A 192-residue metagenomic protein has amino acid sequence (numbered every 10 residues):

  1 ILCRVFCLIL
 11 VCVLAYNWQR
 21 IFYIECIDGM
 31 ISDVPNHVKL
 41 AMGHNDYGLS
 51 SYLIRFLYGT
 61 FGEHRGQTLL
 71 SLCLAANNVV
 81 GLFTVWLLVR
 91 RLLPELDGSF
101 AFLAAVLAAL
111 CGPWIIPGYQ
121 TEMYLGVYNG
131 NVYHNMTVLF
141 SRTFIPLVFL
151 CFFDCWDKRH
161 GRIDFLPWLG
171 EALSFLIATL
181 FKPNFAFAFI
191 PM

Functional and structural regions predicted by a protein language model:
I1-Y16, E95-L103: Start-transfer (signal-anchor) and selected internal transmembrane alpha helices of multi-pass inner/ER membrane
A15-V34: Helix-to-loop transition at the C-terminal end of transmembrane segments
N36-A75: Short hydrophobic/aromatic helix or loop-helix immediately within or flanking a transmembrane segment in polytopic
T60, L110-C111, N135, I177-N184: Transmembrane helix irregularities
L72-E95, L147: Transmembrane-helix motifs of polytopic, lipid-linked glycan transferases
N78-G81, V138-F149, A188, M192: Hydrophobic core segments of transmembrane alpha-helices in multi-pass, intramembrane catalytic enzymes
S99-F153: Membrane-interface micro-motifs in multi-pass membrane enzymes
L166-F189: Membrane-interface alpha helices of multi-pass inner-membrane proteins
